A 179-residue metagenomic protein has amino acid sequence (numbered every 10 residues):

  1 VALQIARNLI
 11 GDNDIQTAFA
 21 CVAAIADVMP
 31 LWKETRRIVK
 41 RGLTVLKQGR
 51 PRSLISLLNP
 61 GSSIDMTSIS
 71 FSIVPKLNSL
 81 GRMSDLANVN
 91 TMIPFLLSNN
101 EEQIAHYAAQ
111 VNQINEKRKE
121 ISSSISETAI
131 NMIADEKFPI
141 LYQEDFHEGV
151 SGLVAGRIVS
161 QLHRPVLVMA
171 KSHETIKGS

Functional and structural regions predicted by a protein language model:
V1-Q4: Short, glycine-/small-residue-rich phosphate/pyrophosphate-handling segment
R7-S179: Hydrophobic helix-and-loop "lid/oligomerization" segment in the mid-to-C-terminal part of catalytic domains
